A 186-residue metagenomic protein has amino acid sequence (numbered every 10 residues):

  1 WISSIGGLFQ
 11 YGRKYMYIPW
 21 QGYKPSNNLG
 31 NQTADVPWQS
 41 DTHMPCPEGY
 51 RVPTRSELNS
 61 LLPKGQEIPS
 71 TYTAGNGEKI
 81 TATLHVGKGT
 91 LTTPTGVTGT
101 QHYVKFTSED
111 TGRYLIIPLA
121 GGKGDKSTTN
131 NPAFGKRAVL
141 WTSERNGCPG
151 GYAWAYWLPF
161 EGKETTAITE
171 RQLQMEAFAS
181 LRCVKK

Functional and structural regions predicted by a protein language model:
S3, R13, Y17-H43, E48-K186: C-terminal, surface-exposed recognition/capping segments
